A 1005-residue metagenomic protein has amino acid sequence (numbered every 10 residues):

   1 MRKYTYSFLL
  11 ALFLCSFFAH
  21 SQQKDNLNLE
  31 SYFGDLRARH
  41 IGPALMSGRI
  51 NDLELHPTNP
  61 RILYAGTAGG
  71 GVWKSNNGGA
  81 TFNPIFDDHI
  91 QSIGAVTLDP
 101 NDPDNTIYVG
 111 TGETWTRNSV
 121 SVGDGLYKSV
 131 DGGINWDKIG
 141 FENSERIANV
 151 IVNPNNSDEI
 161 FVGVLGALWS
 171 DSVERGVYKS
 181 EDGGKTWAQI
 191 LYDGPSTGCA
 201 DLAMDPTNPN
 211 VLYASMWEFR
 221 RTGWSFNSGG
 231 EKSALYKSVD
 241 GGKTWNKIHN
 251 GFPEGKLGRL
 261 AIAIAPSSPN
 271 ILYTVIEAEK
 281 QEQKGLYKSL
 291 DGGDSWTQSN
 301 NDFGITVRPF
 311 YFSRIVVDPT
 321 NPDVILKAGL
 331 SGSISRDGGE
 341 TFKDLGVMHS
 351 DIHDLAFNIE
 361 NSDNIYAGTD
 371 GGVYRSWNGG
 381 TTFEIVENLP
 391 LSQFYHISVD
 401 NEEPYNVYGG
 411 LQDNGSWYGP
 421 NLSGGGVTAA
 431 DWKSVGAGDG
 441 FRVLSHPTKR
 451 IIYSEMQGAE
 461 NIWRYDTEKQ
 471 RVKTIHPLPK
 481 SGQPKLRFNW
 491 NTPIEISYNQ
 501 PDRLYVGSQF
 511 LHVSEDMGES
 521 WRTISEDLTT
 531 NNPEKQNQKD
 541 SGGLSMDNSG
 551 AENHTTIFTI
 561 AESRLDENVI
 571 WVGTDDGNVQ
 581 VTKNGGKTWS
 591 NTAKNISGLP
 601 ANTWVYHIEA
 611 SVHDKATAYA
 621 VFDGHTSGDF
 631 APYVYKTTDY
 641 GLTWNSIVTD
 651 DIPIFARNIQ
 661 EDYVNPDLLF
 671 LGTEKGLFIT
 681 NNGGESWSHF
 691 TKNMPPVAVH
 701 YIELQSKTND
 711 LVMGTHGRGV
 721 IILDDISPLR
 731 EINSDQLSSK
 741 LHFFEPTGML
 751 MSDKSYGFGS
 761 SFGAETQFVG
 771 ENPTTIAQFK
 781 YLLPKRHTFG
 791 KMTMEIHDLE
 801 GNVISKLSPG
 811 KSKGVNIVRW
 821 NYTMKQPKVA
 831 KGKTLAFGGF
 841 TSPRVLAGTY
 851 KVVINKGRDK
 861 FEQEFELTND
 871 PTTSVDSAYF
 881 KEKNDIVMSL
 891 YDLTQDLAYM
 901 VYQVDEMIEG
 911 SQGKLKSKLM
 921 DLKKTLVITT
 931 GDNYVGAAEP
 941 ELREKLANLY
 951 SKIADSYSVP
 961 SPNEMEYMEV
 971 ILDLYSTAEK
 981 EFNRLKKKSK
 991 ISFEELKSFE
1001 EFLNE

Functional and structural regions predicted by a protein language model:
M1-K24: Bacterial Sec-dependent N-terminal signal peptides
Y4, L9-L12, V122, F630 (+1 more regions): Generic alpha-helix initiation/capping and coil-helix boundary signal
Y6-S7, P43, L53, A947: General helical structural elements
L9, F17-A19, L36, L212 (+3 more regions): N-terminal cationic amphipathic segment used for targeting or macromolecule association
L14-F18, P100, H787, V815: N-terminal processing/targeting junctions
Q22-Q767, T774-T775: Beta-propeller blade termini and top-face loops
L478-S481, R487-P493, N499, Q509-H512 (+14 more regions): C-terminal low-complexity, glycine/proline- and small-hydrophobic-enriched intrinsically disordered tails that act as
